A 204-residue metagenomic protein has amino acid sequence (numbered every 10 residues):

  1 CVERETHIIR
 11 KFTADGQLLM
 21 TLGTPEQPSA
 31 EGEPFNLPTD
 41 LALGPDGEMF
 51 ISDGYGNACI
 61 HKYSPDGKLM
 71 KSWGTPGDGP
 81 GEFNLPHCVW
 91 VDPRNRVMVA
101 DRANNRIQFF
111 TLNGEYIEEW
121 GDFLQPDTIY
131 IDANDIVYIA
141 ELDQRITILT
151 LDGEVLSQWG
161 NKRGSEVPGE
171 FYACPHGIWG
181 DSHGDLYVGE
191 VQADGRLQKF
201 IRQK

Functional and structural regions predicted by a protein language model:
C1-K204: Eukaryotic scaffold repeat domains enriched in small/polar residues
